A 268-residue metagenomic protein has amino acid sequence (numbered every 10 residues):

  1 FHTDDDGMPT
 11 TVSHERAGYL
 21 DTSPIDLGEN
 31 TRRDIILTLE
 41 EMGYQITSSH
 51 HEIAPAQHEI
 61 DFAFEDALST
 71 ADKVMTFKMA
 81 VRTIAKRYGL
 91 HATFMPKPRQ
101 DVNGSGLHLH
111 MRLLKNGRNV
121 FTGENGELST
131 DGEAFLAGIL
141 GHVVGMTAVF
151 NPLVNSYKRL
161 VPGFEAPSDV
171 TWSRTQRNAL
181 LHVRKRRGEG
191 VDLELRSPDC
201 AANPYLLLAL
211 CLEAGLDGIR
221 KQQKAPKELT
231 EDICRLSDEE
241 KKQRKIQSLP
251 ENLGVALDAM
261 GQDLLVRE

Functional and structural regions predicted by a protein language model:
F1-E268: Glycine-rich, acidic/polar active-site loops that bind/position phosphate-bearing ligands
